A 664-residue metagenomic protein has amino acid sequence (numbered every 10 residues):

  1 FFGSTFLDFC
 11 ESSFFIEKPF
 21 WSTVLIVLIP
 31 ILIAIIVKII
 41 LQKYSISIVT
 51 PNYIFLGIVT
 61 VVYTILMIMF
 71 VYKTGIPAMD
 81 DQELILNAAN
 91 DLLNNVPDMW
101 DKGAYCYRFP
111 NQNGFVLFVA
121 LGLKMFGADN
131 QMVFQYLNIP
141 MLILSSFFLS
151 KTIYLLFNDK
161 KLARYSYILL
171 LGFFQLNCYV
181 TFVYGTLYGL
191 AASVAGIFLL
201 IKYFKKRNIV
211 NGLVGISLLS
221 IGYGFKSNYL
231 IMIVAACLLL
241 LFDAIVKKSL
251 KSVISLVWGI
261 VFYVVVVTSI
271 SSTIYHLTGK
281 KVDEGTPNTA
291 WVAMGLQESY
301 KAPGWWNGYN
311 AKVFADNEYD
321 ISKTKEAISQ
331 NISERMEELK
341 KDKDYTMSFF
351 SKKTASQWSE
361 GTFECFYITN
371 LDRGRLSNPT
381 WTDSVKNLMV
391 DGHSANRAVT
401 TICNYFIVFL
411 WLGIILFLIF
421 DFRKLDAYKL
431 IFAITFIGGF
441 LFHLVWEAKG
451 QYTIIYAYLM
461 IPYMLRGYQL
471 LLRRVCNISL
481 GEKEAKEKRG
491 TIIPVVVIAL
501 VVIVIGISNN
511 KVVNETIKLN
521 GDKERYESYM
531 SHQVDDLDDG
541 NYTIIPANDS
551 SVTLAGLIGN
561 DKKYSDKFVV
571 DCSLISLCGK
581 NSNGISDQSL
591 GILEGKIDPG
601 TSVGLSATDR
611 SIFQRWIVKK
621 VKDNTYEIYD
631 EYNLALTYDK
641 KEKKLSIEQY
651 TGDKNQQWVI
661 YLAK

Functional and structural regions predicted by a protein language model:
F1-I68, V253-V261, G490-P494: Start-transfer (signal-anchor) and selected internal transmembrane alpha helices of multi-pass inner/ER membrane
F15-V27, M132-V133, K353-F436: Membrane-interface anchor segments at the N-terminal boundary of transmembrane helices in multi-pass membrane enzymes
T74-N90, N94-D129, E284, T324-I328 (+2 more regions): Extracytoplasmic catalytic/substrate-binding loops of multi-pass membrane glycan-assembly enzymes
F109, N113, L117, M125-F147 (+1 more regions): Loop-to-helix entry region of an early transmembrane alpha helix in multi-pass inner-membrane enzymes
F134-M141, Y165-L200, I209, F225-M232 (+1 more regions): Multi-pass, polyprenyl lipid-linked donor-dependent membrane glycosyltransferases
Y136-F157, A195, G413-F417: Transmembrane-helix motifs of polytopic, lipid-linked glycan transferases
L277-P379: Membrane-proximal stem/loop segments at transmembrane-domain junctions that anchor or position
I517-D598, I612-E642, K654-K664: Extracellular glycan-recognition/adhesion modules and their associated mucin-like linkers
